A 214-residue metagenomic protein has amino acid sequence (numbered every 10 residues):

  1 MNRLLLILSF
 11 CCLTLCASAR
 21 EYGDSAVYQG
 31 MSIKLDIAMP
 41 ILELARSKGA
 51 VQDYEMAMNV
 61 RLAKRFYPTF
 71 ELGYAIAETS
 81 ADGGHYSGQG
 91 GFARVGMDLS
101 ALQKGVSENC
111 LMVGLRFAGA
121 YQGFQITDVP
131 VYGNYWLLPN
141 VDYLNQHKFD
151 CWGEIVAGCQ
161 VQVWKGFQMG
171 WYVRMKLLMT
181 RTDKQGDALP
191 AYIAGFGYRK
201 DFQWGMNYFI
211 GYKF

Functional and structural regions predicted by a protein language model:
M1-A26: Cleavable N-terminal export/targeting peptides
S18-R61, E71, G211-F214: Short glycine/proline- and aromatic-enriched beta-strand/turn motifs that initiate or cap beta-hairpins
R20-G30, R65, L102-C110, V163-M169: Short loop/turn motifs that connect adjacent beta-strands in outer-membrane beta-barrel proteins
Q29, A50-Y54, Q89-A93, N109 (+2 more regions): Residues that define the transmembrane beta-barrel architecture of outer-membrane proteins
L35-I37, M56-V60, V95-L99, L115-G119 (+3 more regions): Residues on the lipid-exposed face of transmembrane beta-strands in outer-membrane beta-barrel proteins
P40-L44, T79-H85, P139-N145, I193-Y198: Extracellular loop and loop/strand-boundary signature of outer-membrane beta-barrel proteins
F66, F70-W136, I210-Y212: Gram-negative (and chloroplast) outer-membrane scaffold detector with strong preference for beta-barrel transmembrane
Q160-F214: Predominantly the C-terminal beta-signal and adjacent terminal strand-loop region of outer-membrane beta-barrel
